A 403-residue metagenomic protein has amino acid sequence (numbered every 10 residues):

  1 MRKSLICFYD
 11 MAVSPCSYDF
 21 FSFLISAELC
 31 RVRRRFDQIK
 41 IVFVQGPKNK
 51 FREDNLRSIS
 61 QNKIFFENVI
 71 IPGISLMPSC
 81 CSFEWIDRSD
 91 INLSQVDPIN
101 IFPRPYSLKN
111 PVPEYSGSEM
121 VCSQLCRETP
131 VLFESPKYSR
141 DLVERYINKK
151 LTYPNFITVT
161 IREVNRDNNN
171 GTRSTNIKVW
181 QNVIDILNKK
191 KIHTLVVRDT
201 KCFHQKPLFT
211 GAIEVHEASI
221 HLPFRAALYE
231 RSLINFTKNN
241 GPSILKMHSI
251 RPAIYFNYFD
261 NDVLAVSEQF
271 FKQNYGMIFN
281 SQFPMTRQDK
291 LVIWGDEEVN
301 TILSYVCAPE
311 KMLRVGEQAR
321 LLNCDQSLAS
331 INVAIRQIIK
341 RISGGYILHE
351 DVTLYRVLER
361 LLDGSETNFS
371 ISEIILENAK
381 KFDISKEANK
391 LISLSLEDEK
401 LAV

Functional and structural regions predicted by a protein language model:
M1-I59, V403: N-terminal pre-catalytic "stem/leader" segment of glycosyltransferase-like enzymes
A12-V13, P47-N49, R162-R166, K201-F203 (+2 more regions): Short, solvent-exposed loop/turn segments at secondary-structure junctions
P47-N100: A glycine-rich helix N-cap at a beta->alpha junction
F66, C80-C81, K191, R231-S232 (+1 more regions): Short, well-ordered alpha-helix to beta-strand connector turns
I99-R145, Q269-V403: Leloir-type glycosyltransferase catalytic cores
T129-P130, R166-T172: Surface-exposed cleft-lining segments at the edges of enzyme active sites
P154-D167, I177-L222, R356: Catalytic donor nucleotide-activated moiety binding site of glycosyltransferases and closely related
R225-N274: A donor-sugar binding/catalytic signature common to diverse glycosyltransferases and related nucleotide-sugar
